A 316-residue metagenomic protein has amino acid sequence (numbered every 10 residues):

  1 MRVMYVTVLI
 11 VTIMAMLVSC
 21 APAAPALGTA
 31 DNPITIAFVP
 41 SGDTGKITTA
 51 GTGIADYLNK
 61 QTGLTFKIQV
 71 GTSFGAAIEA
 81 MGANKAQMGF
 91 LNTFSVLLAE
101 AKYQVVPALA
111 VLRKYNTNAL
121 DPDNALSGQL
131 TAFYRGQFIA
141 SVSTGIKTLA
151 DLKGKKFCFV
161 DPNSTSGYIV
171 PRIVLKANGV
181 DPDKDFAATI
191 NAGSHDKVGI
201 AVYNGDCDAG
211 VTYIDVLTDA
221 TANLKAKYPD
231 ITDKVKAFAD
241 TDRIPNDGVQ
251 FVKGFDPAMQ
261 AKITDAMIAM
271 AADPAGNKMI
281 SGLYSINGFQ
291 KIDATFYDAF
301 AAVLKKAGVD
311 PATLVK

Functional and structural regions predicted by a protein language model:
M1-N32, K316: Short, low-complexity disordered leader/linker segments with a strong preference for bacterial N-terminal type II
A26-G145: Short, glycine-/small- and polar/acidic-enriched structural segments that line small-molecule recognition paths
T29-G53, F251-K316: An extracytoplasmic/periplasmic, membrane-proximal ligand-sensing/linker region
D31-K60, G71, G128-N204, D215: Bilobed "Venus flytrap"/periplasmic-binding protein-like clamshell domains and structurally analogous long
V39-P40, L112-D123, Y134-R135, Y228-T264 (+1 more regions): Periplasmic-binding protein-like
A50, I54, S73, A77 (+9 more regions): Stable alpha-helical elements in mature extracytoplasmic
F90-Q104, P171-A177, Y203, D208-T232: A ligand-binding cleft/hinge motif common to bilobed small-molecule-binding domains
A99-L126, P182, A220-F238, K306-A307 (+1 more regions): Ligand-binding "clamshell"
